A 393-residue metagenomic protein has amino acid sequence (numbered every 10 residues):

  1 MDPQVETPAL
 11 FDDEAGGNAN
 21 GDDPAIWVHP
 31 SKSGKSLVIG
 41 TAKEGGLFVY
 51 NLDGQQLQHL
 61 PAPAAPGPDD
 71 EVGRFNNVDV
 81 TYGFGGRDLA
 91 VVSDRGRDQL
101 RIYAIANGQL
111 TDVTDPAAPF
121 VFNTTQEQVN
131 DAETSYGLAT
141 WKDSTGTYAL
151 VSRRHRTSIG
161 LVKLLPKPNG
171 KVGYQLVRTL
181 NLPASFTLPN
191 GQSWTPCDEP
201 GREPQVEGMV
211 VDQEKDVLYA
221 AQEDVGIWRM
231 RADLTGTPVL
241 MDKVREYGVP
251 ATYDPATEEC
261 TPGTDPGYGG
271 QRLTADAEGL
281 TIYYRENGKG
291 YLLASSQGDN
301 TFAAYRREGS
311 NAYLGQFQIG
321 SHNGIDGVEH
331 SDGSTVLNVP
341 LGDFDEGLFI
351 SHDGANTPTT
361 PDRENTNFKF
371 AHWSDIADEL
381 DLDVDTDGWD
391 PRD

Functional and structural regions predicted by a protein language model:
M1-D393: Sequence/structural signature of beta-propeller domains
